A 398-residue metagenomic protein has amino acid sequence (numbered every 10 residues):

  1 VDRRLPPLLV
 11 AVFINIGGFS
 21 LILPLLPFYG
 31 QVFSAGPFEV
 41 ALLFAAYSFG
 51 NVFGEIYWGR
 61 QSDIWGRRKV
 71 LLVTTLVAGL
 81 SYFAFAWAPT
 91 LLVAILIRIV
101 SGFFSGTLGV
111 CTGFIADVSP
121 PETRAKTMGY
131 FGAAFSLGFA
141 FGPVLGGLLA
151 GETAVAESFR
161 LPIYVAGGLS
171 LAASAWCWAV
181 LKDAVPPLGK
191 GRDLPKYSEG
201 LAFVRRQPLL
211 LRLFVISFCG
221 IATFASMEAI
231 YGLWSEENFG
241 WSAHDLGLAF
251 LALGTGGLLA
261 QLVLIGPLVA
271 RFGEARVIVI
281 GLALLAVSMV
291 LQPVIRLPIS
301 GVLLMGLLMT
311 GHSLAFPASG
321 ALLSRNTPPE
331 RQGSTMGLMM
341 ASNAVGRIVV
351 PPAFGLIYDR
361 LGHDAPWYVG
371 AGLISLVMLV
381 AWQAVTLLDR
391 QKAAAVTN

Functional and structural regions predicted by a protein language model:
D2, K182-V215: Juxtamembrane intracellular "pre-TM" segments in multi-pass secondary transporters
S20, S48-I56, G106, F139-A140 (+3 more regions): Residue-level signature of mid-helix packing/kink "hotspots" within the transmembrane helices of 12-pass Major
P24-F38, A229-D245: Short amphipathic helix-loop junctions that connect adjacent transmembrane helices in Major Facilitator Superfamily/SLC
S34, G66, W87-L92, G240 (+1 more regions): Helix-breaking motifs and short loop linkers at transmembrane-helix boundaries and internal kinks in secondary membrane
G54-G66, A260-E274, Y358: Helix-to-loop junctions at the C-terminal end of transmembrane segments in multipass secondary transporters
K69-A84, R276-L291: Structural signature of the two symmetry-related core transmembrane helices
I97-S136: Cytoplasmic helix-loop-helix junction between adjacent transmembrane helices in 12-TM secondary transporters
G168-P187, V380-V385: C-terminal membrane-cytosol helix-exit motif in multi-pass small-molecule transporters
